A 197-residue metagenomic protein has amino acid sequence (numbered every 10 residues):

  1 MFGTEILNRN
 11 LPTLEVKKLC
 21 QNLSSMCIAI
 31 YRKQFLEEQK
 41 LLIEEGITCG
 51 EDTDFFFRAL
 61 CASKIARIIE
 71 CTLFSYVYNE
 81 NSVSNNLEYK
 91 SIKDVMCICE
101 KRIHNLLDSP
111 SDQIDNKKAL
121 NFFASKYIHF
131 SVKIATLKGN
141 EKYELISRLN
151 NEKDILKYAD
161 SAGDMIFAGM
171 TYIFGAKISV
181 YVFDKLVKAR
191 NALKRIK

Functional and structural regions predicted by a protein language model:
M1-R67, F74-K90, P110-S111: Donor-binding/catalytic cores of nucleotide-activated saccharide and glycerol-phosphate transferases/polymerases
L36, L106, M170-T171: Hydrophobic alpha-helix position signal
R67-I69, K118: A structural signal for short, well-ordered beta-strand segments and their strand-loop junctions that often border
T72-N79, N85-I114, K126-L156: Catalytic core of nucleotide-sugar-dependent glycosyltransferases
S125-K126, G169: A short structural micro-motif
T136-K197: Membrane-interface aromatic/basic loop that binds lipid-linked glycans or pyrophosphate carriers, typified by
